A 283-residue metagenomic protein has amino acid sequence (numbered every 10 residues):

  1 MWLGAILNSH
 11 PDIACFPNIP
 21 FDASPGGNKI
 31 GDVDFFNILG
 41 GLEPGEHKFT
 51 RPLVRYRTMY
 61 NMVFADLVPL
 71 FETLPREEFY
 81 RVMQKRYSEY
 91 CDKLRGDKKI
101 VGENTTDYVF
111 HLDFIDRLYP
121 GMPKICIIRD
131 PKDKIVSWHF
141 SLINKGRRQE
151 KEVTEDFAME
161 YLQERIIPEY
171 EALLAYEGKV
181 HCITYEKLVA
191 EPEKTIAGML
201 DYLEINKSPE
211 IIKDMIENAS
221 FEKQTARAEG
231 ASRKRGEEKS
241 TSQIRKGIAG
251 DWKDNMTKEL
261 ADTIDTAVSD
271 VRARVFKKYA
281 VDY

Functional and structural regions predicted by a protein language model:
M1-I13, I115-Y119, C182-K207, M215 (+2 more regions): PAPS/PAP-binding and catalytic site of the sulfotransferase fold
A5, P17-I19, C126-R129: Glycine-rich, histidine-containing beta strand-loop boundary motifs that form or position
D12, G40-E43, V68, R95 (+4 more regions): PAPS-dependent sulfotransferases, especially Golgi type II membrane carbohydrate sulfotransferases
C15-Y108, L118, N144-E152, R245: PAPS-dependent sulfation machinery
G26-D32, I115, V136-F140, R147 (+2 more regions): Short aromatic-enriched loop/helix-cap "lid" or pocket-rim segments at secondary-structure transitions that line
K48-R51, M59-N61, I115, Q149-E164 (+1 more regions): Anion-recognition interface
P75-R95, D107-F110, I125-D214, D262: PAPS-dependent sulfotransferase catalytic domain
